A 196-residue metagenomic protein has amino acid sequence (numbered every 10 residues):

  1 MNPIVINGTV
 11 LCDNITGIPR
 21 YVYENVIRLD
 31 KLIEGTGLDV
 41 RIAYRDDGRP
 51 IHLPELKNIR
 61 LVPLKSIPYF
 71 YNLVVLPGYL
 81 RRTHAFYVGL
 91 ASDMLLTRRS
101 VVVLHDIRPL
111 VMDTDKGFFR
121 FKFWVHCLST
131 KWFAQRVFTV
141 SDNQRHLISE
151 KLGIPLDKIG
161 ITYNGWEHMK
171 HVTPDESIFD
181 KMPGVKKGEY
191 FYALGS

Functional and structural regions predicted by a protein language model:
M1-S196: Carbohydrate transferase catalytic cores enriched for Leloir-type hexosyltransferases
